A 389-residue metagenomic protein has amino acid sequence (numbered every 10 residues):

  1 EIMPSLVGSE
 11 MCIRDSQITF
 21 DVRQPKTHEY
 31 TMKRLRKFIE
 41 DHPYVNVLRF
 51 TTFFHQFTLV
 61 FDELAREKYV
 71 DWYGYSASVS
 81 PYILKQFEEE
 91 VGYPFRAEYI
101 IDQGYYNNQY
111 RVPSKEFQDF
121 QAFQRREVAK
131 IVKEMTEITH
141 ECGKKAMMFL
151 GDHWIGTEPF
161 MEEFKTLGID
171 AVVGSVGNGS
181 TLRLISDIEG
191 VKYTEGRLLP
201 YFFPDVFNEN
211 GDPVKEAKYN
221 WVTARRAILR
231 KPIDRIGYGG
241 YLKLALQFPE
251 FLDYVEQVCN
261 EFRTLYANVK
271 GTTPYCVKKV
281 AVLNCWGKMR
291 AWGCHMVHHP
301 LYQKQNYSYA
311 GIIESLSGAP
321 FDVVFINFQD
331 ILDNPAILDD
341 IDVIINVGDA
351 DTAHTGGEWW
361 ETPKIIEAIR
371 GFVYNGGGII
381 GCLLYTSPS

Functional and structural regions predicted by a protein language model:
E1, S5, F54-Y106: Aromatic- and acidic-residue-enriched segments that line the glycan-binding/catalytic groove of carbohydrate-active
E1, S9-E40, E216-A217: N-terminal accessory beta-strand-rich subdomains and adjacent acidic, glycine-rich linkers that precede catalytic cores
I2-G8, Y385-S389: Single conserved hydrophobic/aromatic residue that forms the stacking wall/gate of nucleotide- or nucleobase-binding
I13-H28, P113-V128, G168-G174, V206-V214 (+2 more regions): The substrate-binding groove and active-site-proximal loops of carbohydrate-active enzymes, especially glycoside
H28-Y69, K278-L283, V373, G378-I380: Hydrophobic, aliphatic-enriched repeat segments that assemble into extended interaction scaffolds in large eukaryotic
R36, N46-T52, T58-V60, Y110-R111 (+2 more regions): Hydrophobic targeting/anchoring helices
P43-V47, C142-A146, P232-I233, A319-D322 (+2 more regions): Loop/turn elements at helix/coil->beta-strand transitions in domains of secreted/extracellular proteins
L301-S387: Helical hinge/lid and interdomain linker segments adjacent to catalytic or ligand-binding clefts that mediate domain
